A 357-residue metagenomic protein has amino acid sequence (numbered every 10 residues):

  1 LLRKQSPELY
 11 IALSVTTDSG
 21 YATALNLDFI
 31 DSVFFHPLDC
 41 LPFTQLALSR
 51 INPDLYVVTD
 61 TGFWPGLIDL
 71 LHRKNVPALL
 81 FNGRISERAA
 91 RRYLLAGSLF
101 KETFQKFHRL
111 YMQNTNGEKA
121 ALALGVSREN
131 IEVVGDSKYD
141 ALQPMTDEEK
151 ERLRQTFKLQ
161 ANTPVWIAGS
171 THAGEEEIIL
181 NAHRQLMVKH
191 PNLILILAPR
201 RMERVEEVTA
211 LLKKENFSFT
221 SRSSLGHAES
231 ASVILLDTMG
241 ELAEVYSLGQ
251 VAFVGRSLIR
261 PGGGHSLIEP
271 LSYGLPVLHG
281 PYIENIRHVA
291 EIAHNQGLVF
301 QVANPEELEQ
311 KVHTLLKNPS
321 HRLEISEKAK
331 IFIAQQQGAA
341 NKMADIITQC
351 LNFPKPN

Functional and structural regions predicted by a protein language model:
L1-N357: Nucleotide-activated sugar donor-binding and catalytic core shared by glycosyltransferases and related lipid-linked
